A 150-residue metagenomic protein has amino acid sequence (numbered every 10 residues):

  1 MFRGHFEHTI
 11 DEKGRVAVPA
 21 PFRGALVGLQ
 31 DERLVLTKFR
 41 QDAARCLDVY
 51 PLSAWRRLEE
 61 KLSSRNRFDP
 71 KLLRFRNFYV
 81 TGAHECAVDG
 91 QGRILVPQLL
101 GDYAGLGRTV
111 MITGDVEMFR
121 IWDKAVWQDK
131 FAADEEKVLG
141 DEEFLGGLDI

Functional and structural regions predicted by a protein language model:
M1-E7, E12-K13, F22-C86, G90-Q91 (+1 more regions): Flexible "stalk/tail and boundary" regions
